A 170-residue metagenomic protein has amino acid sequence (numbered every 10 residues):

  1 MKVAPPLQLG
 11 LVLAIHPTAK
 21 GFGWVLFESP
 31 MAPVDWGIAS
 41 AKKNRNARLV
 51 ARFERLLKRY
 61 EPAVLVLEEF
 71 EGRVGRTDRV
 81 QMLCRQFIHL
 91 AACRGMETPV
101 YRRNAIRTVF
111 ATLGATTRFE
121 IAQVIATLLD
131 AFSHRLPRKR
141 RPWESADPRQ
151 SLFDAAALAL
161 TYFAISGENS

Functional and structural regions predicted by a protein language model:
M1-S170: Phosphate- and other anionic-substrate recognition elements at nucleic-acid/protein interfaces
